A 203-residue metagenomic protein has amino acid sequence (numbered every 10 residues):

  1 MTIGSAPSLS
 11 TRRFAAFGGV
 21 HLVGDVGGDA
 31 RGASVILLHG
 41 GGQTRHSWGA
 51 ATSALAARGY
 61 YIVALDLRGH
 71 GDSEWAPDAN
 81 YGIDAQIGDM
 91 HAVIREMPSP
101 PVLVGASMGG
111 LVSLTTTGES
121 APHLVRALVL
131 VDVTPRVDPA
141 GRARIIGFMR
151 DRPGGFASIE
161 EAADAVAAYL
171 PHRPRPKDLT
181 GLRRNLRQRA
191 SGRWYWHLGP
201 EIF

Functional and structural regions predicted by a protein language model:
M1-F14, D25: An N-terminal hydrophobic leader/cap segment in hydrolases
F17-G27: A short loop-to-beta-strand scaffold at the N-terminal edge of the catalytic core in hydrolase folds
D25-E74: Conserved HGGG/HGGXW glycine-rich cap/lid loop of the alpha/beta-hydrolase fold
D84-P101: Conserved acidic catalytic loop of the alpha/beta-hydrolase fold
P98-P139: Conserved hydrolase catalytic core segment
T134-I159: A catalytic-pocket lid/entrance helix-loop region that shapes and gates access to the active site across common
A157-F203: Conserved alpha/beta-hydrolase catalytic His-Asp/Glu region
